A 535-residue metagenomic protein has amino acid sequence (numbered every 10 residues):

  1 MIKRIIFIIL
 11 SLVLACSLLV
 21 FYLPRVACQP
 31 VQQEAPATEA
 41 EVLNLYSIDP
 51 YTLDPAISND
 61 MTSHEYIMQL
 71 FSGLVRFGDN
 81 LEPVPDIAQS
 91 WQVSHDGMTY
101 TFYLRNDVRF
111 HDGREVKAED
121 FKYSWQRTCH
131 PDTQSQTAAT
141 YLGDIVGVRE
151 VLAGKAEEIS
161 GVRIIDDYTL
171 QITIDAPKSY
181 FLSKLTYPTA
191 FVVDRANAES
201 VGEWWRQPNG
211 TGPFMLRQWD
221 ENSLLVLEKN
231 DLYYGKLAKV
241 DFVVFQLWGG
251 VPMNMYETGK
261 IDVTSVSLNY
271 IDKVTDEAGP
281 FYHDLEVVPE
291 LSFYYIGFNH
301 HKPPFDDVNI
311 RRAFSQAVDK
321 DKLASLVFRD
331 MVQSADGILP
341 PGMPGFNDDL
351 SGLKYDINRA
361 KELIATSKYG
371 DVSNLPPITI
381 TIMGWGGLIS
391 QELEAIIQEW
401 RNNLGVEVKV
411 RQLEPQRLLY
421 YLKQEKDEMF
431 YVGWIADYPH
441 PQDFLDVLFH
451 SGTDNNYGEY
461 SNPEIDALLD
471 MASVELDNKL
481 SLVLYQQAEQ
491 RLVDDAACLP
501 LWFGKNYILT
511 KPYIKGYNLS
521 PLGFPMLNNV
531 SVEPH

Functional and structural regions predicted by a protein language model:
Y46-H95, Q126, N209-G210: N-terminal lobe/hinge region of extracytoplasmic solute-binding protein
Q89-T140, Q171, P304: Aromatic- and charge-enriched surface segment that lines or borders ligand/interaction sites
V146, A153-S160, D167-Y168, T173-A238 (+3 more regions): Gly/Pro-rich hinge or "lid" segments in bacterial periplasmic/extracellular proteins
E199-G202, N230-V274: Ligand-site clamp/hinge motif
D306-Q398, N402, Q487, P534: Append "and occasionally in soluble cytosolic enzymes with long acidic Gly/Pro-rich linkers
A324, V406-L418, K423, D446-P512 (+1 more regions): Extracytoplasmic/peripheral linker and loop segments enriched in polar/acidic and small residues with frequent Thr/Pro
S367-A436, N478, N506: Ligand/substrate-recognition segments at binding pockets and active sites
I508-H535: Long beta-strand-rich cores associated with HINT superfamily self-processing modules
